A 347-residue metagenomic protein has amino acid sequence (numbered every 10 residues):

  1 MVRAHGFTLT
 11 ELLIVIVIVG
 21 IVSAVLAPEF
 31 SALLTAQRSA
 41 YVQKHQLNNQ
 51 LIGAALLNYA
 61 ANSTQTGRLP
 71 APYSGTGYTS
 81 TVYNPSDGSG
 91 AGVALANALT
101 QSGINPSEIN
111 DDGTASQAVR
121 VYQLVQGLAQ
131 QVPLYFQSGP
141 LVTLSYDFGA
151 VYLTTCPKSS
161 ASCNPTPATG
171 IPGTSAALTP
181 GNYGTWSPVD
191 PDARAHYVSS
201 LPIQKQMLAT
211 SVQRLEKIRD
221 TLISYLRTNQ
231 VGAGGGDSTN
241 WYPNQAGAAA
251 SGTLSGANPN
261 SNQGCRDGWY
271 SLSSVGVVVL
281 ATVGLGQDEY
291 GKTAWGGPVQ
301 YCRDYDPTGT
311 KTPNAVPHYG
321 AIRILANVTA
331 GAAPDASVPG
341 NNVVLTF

Functional and structural regions predicted by a protein language model:
M1-F30: N-terminal single-pass transmembrane signal-anchor helix
A4, S39-Q43, G67-R68: Alpha-helix capping and helix-loop boundary segments enriched in small/acidic/polar residues
I16, G20-S23, Q50, L201 (+2 more regions): Long amphipathic alpha-helical coiled-coil
F30, A36-L51, A55-N58: Hydrophobic alpha-helical segments, chiefly the membrane-spanning helices and signal/signal-anchor peptides
T35-V42, Q126-T239, V283-F347: Short, surface-exposed interaction loops/tails
L47, L56-L128, Q206-Q287, T308-G309: Short, glycine/small-hydrophobic-rich surface segments
